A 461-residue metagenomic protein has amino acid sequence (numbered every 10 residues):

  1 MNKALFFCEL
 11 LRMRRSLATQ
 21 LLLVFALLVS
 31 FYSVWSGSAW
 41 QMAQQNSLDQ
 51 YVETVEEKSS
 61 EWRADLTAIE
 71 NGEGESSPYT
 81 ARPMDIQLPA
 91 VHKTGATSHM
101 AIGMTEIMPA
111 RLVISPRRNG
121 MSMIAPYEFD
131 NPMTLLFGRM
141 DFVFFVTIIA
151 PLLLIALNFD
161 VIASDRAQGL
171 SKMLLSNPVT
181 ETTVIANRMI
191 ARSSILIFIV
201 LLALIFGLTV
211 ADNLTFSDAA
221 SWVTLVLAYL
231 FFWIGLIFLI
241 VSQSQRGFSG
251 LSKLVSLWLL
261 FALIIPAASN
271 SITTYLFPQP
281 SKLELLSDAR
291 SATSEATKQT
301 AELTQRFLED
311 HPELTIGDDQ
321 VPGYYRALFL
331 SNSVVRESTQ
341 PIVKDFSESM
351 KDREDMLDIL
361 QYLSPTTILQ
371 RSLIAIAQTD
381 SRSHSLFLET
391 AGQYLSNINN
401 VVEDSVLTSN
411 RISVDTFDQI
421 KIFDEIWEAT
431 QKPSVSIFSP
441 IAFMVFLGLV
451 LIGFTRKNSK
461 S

Functional and structural regions predicted by a protein language model:
M1-L135, L251, W258-S461: Transmembrane alpha-helical segments and their membrane-interface loop/helix boundaries that make up the transmembrane
A4-F6, A156-I197, N458-S461: Helix-loop-helix units of permease transmembrane domains in multi-pass membrane transporters, especially ABC
A18, T180, T215, A219 (+1 more regions): Membrane-helix interface segments
T19-Q20, L152, V184, S249-L251: Alpha-helical transmembrane segments and their helix-entry boundary regions
S30-W40, K58, M133-T134, D141 (+4 more regions): Secretory targeting signals
G138-S164, Q168, V445-L447, L451: Long, hydrophobic alpha-helical segments
L154-N158, L202, G235-L236, S252 (+1 more regions): Hydrophobic/aromatic residues in alpha-helical transmembrane segments
F159-A163, G207, A211, I237 (+4 more regions): Membrane-water interface at transmembrane helix exits
